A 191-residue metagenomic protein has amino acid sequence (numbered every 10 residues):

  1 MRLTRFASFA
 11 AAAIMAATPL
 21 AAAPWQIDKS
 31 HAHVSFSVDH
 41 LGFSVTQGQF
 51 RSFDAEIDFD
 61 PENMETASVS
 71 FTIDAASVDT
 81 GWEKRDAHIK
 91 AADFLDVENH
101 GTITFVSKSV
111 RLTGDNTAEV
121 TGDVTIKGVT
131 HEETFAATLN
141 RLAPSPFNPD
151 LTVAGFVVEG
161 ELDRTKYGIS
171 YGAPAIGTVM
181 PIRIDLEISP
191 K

Functional and structural regions predicted by a protein language model:
M1-A10: Bacterial N-terminal signal peptides that target proteins for export
A16-P19: N-terminal signal peptide c-region/cleavage motif recognized by signal peptidases
A21-K191: Low-complexity, acidic/polar, glycine-enriched regions of mature
